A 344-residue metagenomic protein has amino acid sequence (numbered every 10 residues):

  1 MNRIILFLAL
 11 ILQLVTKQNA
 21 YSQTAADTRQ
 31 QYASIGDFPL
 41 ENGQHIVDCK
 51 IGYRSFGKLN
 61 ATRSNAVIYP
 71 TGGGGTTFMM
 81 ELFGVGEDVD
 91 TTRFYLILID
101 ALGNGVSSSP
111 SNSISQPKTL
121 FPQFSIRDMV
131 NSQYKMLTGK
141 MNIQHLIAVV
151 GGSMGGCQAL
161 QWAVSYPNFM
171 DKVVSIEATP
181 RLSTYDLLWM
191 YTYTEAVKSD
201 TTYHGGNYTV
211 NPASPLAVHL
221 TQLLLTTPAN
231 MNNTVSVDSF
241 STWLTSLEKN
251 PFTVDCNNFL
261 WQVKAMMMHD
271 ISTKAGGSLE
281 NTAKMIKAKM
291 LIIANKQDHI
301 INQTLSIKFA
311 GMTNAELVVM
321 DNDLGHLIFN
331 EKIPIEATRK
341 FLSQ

Functional and structural regions predicted by a protein language model:
Q23-Y69: Catalytic-loop region of hydrolases
R54-S115: N-terminal cap/lid subdomain of alpha/beta-hydrolase-fold enzymes
R127-I147: Conserved acidic catalytic loop of the alpha/beta-hydrolase fold
Q144-T184: Conserved hydrolase catalytic core segment
F169-K249: Alpha/beta-hydrolase-fold enzymes
I286, I292-A294: Short beta-strand/loop motif that positions the catalytic acidic residue of the alpha/beta-hydrolase fold
H299-L305: Conserved alpha/beta-hydrolase "acid-adjacent" motif
D323-I333: Catalytic histidine-centered segment of alpha/beta-hydrolase-like enzymes
